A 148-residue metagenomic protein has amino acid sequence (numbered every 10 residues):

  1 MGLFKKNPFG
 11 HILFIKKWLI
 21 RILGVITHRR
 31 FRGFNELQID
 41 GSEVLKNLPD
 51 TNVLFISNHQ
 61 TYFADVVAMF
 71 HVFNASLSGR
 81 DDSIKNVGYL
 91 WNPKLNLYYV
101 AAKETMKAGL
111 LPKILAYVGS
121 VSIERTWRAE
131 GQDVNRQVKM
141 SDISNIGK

Functional and structural regions predicted by a protein language model:
M1-D40, A68, G109-Y117: A transmembrane-helix-recognition feature enriched in membrane-embedded lipid enzymes and envelope glyco-/phospholipid
G33-K148: Soluble catalytic domains of membrane acyltransferases
